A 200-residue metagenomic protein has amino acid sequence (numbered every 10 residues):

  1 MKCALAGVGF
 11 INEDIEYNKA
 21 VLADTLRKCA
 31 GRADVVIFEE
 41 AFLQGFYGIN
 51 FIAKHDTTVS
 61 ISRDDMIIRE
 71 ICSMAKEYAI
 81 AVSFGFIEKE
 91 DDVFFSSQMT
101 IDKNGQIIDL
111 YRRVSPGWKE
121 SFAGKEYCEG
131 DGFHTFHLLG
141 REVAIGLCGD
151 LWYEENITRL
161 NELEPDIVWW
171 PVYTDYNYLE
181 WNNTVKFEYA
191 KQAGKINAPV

Functional and structural regions predicted by a protein language model:
M1-G9: Short beta-strand segments enriched in small/hydrophobic residues
C3, N18, R27-K54, A75 (+4 more regions): Active-site beta-strand/loop signature of hydrolases that rely on acidic residues for catalysis
E13, F46-Y47, Y178: Glycine/Thr-rich phosphate-binding loops of Rossmann-like dinucleotide-binding domains
Y17, V21-T25, E70: Alpha-helical elements of Rossmann-like donor-binding domains used by nucleotide-donor carbohydrate transfer enzymes
A53-I61: Glycine-rich tight-turn/loop motif centered on a GG-T
S60-S83, W152-V200: CN hydrolase (nitrilase-like) catalytic-core segments centered on the catalytic cysteine and neighboring Lys/Glu
K89-L163, Y176-K191: Active-site catalytic loop in hydrolytic enzyme cores
